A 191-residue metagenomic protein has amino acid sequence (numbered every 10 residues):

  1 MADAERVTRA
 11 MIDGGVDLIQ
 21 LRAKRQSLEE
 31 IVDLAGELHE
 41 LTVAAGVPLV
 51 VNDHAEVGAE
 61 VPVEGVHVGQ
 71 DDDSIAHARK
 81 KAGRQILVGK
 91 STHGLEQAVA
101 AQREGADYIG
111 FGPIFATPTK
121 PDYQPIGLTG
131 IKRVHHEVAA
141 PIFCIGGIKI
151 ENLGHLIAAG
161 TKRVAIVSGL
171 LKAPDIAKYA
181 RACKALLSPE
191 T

Functional and structural regions predicted by a protein language model:
M1-D73, K80-Y108, Y123-I126, R133 (+4 more regions): Conserved N-terminal beta1-alpha1 strand-loop-helix module at the mouth
G112: Flexible, gly/ser-rich surface segments that form the specificity/activation loops bordering the active-site cleft
P118-D122: Short, glycine/charged-rich beta-strand-loop motifs at protein surfaces that mediate ligand recognition and catalysis
I145, V167: Short hydrophobic "strand-cap" motifs at the C-terminus of beta-strands
A159, R163-I166: C-terminal binding/interaction regions
